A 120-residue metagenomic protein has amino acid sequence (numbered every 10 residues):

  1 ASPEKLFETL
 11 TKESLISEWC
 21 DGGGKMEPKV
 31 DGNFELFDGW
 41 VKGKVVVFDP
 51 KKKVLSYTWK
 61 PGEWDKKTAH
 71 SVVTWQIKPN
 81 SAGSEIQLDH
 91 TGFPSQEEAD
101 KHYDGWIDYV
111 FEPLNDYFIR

Functional and structural regions predicted by a protein language model:
A1-K25: Hydrophobic ligand-binding cavity/cleft-lining segments
S2, H102, V110-P113: Internal, well-ordered alpha-helical segments in soluble enzyme and binding-protein domains
P3, V46-K53, Q76-E85, D116-R120: A short, structured loop/turn motif at beta-sheet edges
E4-K5, C20, V41-K44, I86-P94 (+1 more regions): Short, charged low-complexity linear motifs
L6-F7, I16, F34, V45 (+4 more regions): Hydrophobic pocket/interface hotspot
L15-E18, K25, D108, D116 (+1 more regions): Structured surface interface patches that mediate subunit assembly and partner/cofactor docking
E18-D21, K25-E63: Glycine-rich portal/gate segments that line the openings of hydrophobic small-molecule binding cavities
G62-D108: Beta-strand/loop substructures that line and gate deep hydrophobic ligand-binding cavities in soluble
